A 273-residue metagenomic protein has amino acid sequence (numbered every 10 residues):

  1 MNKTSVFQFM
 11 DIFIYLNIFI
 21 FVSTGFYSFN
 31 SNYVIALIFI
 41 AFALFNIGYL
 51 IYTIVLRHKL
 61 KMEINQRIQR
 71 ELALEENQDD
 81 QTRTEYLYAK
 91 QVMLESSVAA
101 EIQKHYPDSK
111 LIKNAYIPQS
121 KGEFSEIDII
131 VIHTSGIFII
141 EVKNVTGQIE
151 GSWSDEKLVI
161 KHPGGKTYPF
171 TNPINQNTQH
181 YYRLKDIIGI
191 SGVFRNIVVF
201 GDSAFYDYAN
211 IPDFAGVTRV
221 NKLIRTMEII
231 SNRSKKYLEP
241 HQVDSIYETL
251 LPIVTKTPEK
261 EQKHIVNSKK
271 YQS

Functional and structural regions predicted by a protein language model:
M1-S125, I132, G136, G165-S273: Surface-exposed interaction regions that form or flank ligand-binding interfaces
I132-K157: Active-site beta-strand-loop-beta-strand hairpin of nuclease catalytic cores that positions key catalytic residues
D155-G165: Short glycine/proline- and charge-enriched loop/turn segments that cap or connect secondary-structure elements
